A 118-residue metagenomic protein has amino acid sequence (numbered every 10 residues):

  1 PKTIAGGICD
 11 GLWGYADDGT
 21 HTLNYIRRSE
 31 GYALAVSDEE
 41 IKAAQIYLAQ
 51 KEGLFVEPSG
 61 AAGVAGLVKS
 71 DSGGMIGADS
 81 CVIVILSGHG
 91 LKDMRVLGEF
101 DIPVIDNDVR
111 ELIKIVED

Functional and structural regions predicted by a protein language model:
P1-F55, E99-D118: Active-site/ligand-binding loops adjacent to catalytic centers
P1-K2, A62-D118: Phosphate-binding loop/pocket of nucleotide- and phosphate-handling active sites
I8, L12, E39-E40, G60-A62 (+1 more regions): Glycine-rich beta-alpha junction loops
I26, I41-I46, L54-S72, S80-C81: Substrate-binding/catalytic subdomain of NAD(P)-dependent oxidoreductase enzymes
